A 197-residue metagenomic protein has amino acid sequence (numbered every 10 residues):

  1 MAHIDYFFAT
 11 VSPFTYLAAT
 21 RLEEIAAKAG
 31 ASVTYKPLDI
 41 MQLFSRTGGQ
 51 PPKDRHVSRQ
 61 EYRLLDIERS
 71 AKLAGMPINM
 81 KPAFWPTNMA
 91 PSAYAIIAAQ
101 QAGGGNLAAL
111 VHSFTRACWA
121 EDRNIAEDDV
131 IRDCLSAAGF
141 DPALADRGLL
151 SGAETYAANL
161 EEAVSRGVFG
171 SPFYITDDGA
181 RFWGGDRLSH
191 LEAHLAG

Functional and structural regions predicted by a protein language model:
I4, T10-A31, Q101, A109 (+1 more regions): C-terminal cap of thioredoxin/glutaredoxin-like
T10, Y16-C118: Structural alpha/beta surface segment adjacent to cysteine/selenocysteine redox centers across thiol/disulfide enzymes
